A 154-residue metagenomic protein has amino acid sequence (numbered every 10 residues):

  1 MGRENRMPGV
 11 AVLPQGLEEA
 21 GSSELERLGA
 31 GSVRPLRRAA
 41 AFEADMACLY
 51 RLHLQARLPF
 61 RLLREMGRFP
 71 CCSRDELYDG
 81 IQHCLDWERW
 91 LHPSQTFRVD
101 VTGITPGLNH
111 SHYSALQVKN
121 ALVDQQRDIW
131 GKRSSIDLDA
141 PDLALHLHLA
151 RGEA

Functional and structural regions predicted by a protein language model:
G2-P141: Non-catalytic nucleic-acid substrate-recognition regions in nucleic-acid-modifying enzymes
L145-A154: C-terminal edge-of-domain segments
